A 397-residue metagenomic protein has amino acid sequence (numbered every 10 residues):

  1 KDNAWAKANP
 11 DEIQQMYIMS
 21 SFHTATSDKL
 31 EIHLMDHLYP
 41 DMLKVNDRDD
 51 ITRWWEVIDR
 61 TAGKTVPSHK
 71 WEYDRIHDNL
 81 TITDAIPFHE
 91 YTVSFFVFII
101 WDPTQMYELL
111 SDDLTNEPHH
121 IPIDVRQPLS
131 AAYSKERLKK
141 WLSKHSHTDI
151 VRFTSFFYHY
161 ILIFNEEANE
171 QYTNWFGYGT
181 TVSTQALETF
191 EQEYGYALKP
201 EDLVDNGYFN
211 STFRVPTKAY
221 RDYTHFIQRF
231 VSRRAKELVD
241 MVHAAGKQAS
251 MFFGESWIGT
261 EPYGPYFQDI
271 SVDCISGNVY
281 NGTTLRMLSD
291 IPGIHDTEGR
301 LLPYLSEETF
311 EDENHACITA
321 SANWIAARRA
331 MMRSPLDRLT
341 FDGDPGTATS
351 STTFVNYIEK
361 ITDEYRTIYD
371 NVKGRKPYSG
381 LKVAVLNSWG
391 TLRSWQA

Functional and structural regions predicted by a protein language model:
K1-A397: Glycan-processing catalytic domains of CAZymes
